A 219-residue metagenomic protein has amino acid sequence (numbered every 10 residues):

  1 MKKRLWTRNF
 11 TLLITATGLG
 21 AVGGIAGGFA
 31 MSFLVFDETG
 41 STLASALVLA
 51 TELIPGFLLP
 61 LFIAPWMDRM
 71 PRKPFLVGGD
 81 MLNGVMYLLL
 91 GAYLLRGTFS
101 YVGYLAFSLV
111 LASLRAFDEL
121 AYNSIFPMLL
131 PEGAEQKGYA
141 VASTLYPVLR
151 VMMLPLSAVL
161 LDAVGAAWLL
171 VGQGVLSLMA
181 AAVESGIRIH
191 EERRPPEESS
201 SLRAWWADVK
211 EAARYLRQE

Functional and structural regions predicted by a protein language model:
M1-F57, R214-E219: Helix-loop boundary and gating motifs at the non-cytosolic
M1-R8, P195-A207: Short, membrane-interfacial amphipathic segments enriched in basic
T7, E38-T39, R69-M70, T98 (+3 more regions): Helix-loop interface residues and adjacent transmembrane-helix termini in multi-pass membrane transporters, primarily
L12-G28, T51-M67, P71-M86, G103-D162 (+2 more regions): Substrate-agnostic recognition of the 12-TM MFS/MFS-like secondary transporter fold
F36, L89-Y93, L111, V183-E184: MFS-fold secondary transporters
G40, I63-A64, L94-T98, I187-E191: Short helix-capping/hinge motifs at transmembrane helix termini and TM-loop junctions
M81-T98: C-terminal ends and interior cores of transmembrane alpha-helices in multi-pass membrane transporters/permeases
G97, S124, M128, L170 (+1 more regions): Helix-loop junctions on the cytosolic side of multi-pass membrane transporters, especially the intracellular loop
